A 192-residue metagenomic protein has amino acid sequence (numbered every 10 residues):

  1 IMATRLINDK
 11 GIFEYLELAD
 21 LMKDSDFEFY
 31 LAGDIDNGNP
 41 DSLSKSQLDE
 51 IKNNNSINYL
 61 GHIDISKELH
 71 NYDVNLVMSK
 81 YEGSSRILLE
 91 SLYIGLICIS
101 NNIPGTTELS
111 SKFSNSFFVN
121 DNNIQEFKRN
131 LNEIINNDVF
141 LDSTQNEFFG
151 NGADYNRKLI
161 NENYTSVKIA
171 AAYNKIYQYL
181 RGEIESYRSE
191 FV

Functional and structural regions predicted by a protein language model:
A3, E28-K45, Y59: Glycosyltransferase donor-sugar binding loop
I7-L21, L89: A conserved mid-protein helix/loop that constitutes part of the nucleotide-sugar donor-binding site
L43-I63: Nucleotide-activated donor-binding/catalytic signature segment of Leloir-type glycosyltransferases, i.e., the conserved
N75-L76: A short hydrophobic beta-strand element within the catalytic core of glycosyltransferases that build diverse glycans
K80: Aromatic "clamp/platform" in nucleotide-sugar-dependent glycosyltransferases that forms part of the donor/acceptor
I97-S100: Short hydrophobic beta-strand element within catalytic cores of glycosyltransferases and related nucleotide-activated
F113-Q125, N132-V139: Conserved acidic donor-binding segment of nucleotide-sugar-dependent glycosyltransferases
D142-R188: A charged, aromatic-enriched C-terminal amphipathic alpha-helix characteristic of glycosyltransferases across folds
